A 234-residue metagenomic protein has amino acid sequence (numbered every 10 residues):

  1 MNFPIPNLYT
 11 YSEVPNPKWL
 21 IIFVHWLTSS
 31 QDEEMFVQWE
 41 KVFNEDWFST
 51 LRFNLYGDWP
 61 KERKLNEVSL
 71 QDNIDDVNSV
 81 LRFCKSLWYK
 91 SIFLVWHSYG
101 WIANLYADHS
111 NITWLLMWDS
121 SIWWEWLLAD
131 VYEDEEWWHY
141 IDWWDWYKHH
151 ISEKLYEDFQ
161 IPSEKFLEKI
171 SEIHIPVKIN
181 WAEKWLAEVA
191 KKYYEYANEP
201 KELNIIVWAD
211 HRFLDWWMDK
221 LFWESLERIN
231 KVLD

Functional and structural regions predicted by a protein language model:
M1-N16: N-terminal cap/lid segment of alpha/beta-hydrolase-fold proteins
I5, S110-L233: The alpha/beta-hydrolase serine catalytic core
K18-W26: Short beta-strand element of the alpha/beta-hydrolase
T28-E34, A187: Short substrate-entry loop that stabilizes the transition state in hydrolases
E34-F36, E40-E62: Conserved alpha/beta-hydrolase
W59-L87: Catalytic nucleophile-loop/oxyanion-hole region of alpha/beta-hydrolase and closely related hydrolase-like folds
L87-S98: Alpha/beta-hydrolase fold nucleophile elbow
W96-Y106: Glycine-rich nucleophile elbow surrounding the catalytic serine of serine-hydrolase chemistry
